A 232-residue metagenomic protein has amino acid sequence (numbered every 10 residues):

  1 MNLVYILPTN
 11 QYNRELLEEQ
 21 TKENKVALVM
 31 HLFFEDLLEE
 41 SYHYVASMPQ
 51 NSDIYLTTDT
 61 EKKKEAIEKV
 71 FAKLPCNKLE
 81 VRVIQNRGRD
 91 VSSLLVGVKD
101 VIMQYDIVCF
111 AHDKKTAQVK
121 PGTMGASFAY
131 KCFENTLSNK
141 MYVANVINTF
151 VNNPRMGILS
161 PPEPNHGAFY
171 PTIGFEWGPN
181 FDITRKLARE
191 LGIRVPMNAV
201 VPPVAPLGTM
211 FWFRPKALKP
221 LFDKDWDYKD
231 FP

Functional and structural regions predicted by a protein language model:
M1-P232: ER/Golgi luminal nucleotide-sugar-dependent glycosyltransferases, focusing on the catalytic module
